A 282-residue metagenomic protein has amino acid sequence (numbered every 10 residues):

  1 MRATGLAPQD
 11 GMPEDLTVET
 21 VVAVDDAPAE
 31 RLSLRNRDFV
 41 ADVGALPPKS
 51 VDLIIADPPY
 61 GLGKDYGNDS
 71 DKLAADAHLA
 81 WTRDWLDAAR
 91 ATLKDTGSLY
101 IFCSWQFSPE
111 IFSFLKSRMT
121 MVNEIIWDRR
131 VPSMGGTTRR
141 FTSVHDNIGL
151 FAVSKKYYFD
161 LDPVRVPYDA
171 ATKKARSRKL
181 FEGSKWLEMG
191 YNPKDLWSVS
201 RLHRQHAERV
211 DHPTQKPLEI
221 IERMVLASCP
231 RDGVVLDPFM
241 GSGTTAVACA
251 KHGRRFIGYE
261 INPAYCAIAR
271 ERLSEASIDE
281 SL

Functional and structural regions predicted by a protein language model:
M1-M12, T20-I268: Core catalytic lobe of class I
A264-L282: Cysteine-dependent PTP/DSP-like catalytic domain, specifically the C-terminal lobe
